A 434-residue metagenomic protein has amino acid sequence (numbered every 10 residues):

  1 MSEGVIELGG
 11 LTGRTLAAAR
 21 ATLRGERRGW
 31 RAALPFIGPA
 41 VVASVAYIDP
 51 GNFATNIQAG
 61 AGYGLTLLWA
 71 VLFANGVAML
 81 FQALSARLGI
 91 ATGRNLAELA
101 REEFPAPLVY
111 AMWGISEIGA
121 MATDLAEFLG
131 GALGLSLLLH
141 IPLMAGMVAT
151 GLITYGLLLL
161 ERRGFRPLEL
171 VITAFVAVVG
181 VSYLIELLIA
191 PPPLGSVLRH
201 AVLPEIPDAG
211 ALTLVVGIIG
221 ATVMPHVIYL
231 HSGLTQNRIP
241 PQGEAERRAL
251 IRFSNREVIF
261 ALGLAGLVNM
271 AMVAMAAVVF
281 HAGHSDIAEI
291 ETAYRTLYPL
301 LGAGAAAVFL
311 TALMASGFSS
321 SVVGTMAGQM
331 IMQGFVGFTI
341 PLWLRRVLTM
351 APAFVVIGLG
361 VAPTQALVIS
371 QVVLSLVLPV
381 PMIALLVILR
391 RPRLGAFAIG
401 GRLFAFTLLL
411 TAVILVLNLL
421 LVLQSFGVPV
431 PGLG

Functional and structural regions predicted by a protein language model:
A17-A21, T55-G60, A83-L108, L133 (+4 more regions): Flexible loop linkers connecting adjacent transmembrane helices in multi-pass alpha-helical membrane transporters
R28-R31, Q58-A83, A97, R101 (+2 more regions): Extracellular loop-to-transmembrane helix junctions
A43, A70-E103, M112-I118, A122 (+1 more regions): Juxtamembrane transmembrane-helix boundary signature
V77-S85, P107-E127, A132-E161, G220-A221 (+1 more regions): Helix-loop-helix module between adjacent transmembrane segments
A78-A91, T235-I239, G243, G263-T292: Extracellular/periplasmic helix-exit of transmembrane alpha-helices
P107-V109, M144-M147, F260, G304-A306 (+3 more regions): Loop-to-transmembrane helix boundary motifs in multi-pass membrane proteins
W113-E117, L138-L160, V178-S182, T339-V355 (+1 more regions): Transmembrane alpha-helical segments of multi-pass small-molecule transport proteins
V176-L203, L212-V215, I219-S232, A384-L394 (+1 more regions): Hydrophobic alpha-helical segments and their helix-loop junctions in multi-pass secondary transporters
